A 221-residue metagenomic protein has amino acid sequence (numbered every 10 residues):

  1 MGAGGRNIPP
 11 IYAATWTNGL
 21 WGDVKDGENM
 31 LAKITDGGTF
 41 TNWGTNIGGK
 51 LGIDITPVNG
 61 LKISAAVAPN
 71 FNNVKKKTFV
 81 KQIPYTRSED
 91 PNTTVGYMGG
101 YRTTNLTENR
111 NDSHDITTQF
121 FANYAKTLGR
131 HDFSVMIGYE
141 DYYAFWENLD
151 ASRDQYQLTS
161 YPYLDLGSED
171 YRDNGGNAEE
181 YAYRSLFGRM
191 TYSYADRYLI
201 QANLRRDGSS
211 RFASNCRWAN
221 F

Functional and structural regions predicted by a protein language model:
M1-N46, S64-A66, N70-R184, R211: Surface-exposed loop/interface segments of Gram-negative outer-membrane beta-barrel transport/assembly proteins
G48-K50, D54, D115-F121, S185-R189 (+2 more regions): Membrane-embedded beta-strand positions in outer-membrane beta-barrel channels/transporters
I53-I55, V67, Y139, Y192: Preference for bulky hydrophobic residues occupying beta-strand positions in well-ordered beta-sheet regions
T56-V58, T127-R130, A195: Outer-membrane beta-barrel channels and translocator barrels
I63-A65, I200-Q201: Short beta-strand segments at enzyme active-site cores
E180-R189, Y194: Histone-fold modules and their flanking histone-like tails across chromatin and transcription assemblies
I200-S209: Transmembrane beta-strand segments that form the barrel wall of outer-membrane beta-barrel proteins
S214-A219: Short glycine/threonine-rich loop-to-helix capping motif typified by GTGT followed within a few residues by an Asp-Pro
